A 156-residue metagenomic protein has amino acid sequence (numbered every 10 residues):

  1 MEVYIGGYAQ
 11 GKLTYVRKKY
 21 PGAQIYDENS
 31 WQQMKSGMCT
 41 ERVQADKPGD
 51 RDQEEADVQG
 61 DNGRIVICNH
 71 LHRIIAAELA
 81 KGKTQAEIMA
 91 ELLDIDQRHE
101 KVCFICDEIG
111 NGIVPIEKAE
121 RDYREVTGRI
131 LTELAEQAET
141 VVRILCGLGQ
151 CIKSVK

Functional and structural regions predicted by a protein language model:
M1-N29: Glycine-rich P-loop/Walker A and Walker A-like loops and their local beta1-loop-alpha1 context in P-loop NTPases
V3, I65-N69, C103-I105: Structural motif
Q10, H72-I74, G110, G149: Short, solvent-exposed loop/turn segments at secondary-structure junctions
I25-Y26, M34-E41, D57-H99: Conserved nucleotide-sensing/catalytic segment adjacent to the nucleotide-binding pocket in NTP-handling enzymes
N29, L71, L145-G147: Residues at the C-termini of beta-strands that transition into short coil/loop
S30-K35, G149-I152: A short acidic, often aromatic-flanked loop/helix-cap motif at beta-alpha or helix-coil junctions that lines enzyme
D46, D50-D52: Intrinsic-disorder-associated, low-complexity terminal segments enriched in Asp/Asn/His/Tyr and depleted of Lys/Arg
K81-K156: Replace "adjacent to P-loop NTPase cores in ATP/GTP-dependent enzymes" with "adjacent to NTP-binding cores
